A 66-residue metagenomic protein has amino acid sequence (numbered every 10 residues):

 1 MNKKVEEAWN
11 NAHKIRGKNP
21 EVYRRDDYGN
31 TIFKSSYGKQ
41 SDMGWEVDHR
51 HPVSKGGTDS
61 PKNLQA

Functional and structural regions predicted by a protein language model:
M1-Y37: Short, charged surface segments at domain edges that flank catalytic/cofactor-binding sites
K39, M43-K55, D59-A66: Histidine-centered catalytic micro-motifs used for acid/base chemistry in nuclease and nucleotide-processing active
